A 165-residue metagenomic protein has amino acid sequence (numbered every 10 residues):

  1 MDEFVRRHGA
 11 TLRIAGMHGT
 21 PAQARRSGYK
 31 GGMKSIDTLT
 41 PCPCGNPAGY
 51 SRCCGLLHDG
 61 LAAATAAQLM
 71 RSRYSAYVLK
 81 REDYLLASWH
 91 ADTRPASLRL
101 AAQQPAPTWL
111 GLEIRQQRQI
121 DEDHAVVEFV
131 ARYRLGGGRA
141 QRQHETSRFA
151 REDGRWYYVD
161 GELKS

Functional and structural regions predicted by a protein language model:
F4, A10-A15, Q141-S165: Short beta-strand edge/turn micro-motifs at domain boundaries
T38-A48: Short Cys/His-rich zinc-binding micro-motifs
R52-C54: Cysteine-centered loop/knuckle micro-motif
L56-T65: Short Cys/His-rich micro-motifs in 6-15 aa windows
A64-K80: Short, aromatic-enriched amphipathic alpha-helices that serve as compact interaction elements
A87-I114: Short solvent-exposed beta->alpha transition segments
Q104-R142: Surface-exposed, charged secondary-structure patches
